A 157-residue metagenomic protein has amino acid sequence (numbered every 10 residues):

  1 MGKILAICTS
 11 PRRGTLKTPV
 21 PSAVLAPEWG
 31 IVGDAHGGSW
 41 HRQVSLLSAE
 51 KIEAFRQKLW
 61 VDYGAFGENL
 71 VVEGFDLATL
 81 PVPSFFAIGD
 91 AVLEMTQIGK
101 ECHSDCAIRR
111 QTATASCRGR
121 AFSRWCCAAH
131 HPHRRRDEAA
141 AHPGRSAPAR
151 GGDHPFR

Functional and structural regions predicted by a protein language model:
M1-R157: Metal-cofactor-dependent catalytic cores
